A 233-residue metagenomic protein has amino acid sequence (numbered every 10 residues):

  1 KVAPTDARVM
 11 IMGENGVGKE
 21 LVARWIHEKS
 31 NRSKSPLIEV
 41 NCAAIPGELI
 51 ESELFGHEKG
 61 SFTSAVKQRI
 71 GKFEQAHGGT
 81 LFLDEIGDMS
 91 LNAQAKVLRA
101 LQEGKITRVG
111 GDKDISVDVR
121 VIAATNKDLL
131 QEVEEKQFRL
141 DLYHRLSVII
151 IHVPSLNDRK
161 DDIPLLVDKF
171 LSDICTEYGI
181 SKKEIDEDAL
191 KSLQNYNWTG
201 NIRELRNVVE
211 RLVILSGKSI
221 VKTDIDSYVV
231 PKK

Functional and structural regions predicted by a protein language model:
K1-S116, V121-K127, E132, L156 (+1 more regions): AAA+ ATPase active-site-proximal loops
N41, I149-D162: Conserved AAA+ ATPase "SRH/arginine-finger" region at the nucleotide-binding site
N41, P46, F138-R139, S147 (+1 more regions): Receiver (REC) domain switch/active-site region of two-component response regulators
L54, I70, D158, I163-S181 (+1 more regions): Bacterial helix-turn-helix/winged-helix DNA-binding modules and their immediately adjacent linkers
R145, L166-F170, V208-R211: Generic recognition of well-ordered alpha-helical segments
H152-P154, K191, K233: Short hinge/gating elements
